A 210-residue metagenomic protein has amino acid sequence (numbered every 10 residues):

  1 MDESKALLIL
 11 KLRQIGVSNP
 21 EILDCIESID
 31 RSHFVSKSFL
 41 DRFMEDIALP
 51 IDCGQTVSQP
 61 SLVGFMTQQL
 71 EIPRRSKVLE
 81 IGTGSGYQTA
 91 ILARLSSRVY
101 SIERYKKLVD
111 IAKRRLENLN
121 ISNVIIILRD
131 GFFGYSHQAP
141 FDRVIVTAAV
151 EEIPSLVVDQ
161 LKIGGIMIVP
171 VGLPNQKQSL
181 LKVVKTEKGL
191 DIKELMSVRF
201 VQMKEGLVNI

Functional and structural regions predicted by a protein language model:
M1-L79, Y87-I91, L95, L108-I111 (+2 more regions): Class I SAM-dependent transferase core
E71-D191: Conserved nucleotide-cofactor-binding alpha/beta core module
